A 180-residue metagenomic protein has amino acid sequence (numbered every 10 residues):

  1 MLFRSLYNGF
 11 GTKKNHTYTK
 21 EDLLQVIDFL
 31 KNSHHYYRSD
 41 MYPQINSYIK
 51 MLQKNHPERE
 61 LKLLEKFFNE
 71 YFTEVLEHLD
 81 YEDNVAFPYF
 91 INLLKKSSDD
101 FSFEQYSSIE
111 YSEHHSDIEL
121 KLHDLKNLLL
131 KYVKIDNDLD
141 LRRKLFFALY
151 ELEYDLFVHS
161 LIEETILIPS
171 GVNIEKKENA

Functional and structural regions predicted by a protein language model:
M1-A180: Small-residue-biased structural context
